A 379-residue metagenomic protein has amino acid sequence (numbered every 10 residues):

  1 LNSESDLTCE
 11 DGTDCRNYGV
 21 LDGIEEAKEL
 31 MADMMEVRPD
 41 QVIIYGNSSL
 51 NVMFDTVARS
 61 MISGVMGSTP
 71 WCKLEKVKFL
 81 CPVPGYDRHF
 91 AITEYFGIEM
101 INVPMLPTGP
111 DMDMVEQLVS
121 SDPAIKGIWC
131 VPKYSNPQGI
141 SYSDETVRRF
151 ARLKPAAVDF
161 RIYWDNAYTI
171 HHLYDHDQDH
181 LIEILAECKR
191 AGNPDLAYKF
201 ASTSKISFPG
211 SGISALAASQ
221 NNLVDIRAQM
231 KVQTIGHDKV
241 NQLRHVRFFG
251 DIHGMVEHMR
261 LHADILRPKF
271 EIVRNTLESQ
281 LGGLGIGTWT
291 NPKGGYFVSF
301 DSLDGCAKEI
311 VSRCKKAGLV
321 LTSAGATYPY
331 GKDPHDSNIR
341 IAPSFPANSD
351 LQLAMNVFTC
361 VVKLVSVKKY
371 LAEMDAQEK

Functional and structural regions predicted by a protein language model:
L1-D6, K231, R247-F249, S302 (+4 more regions): N-terminal basic, amphipathic alpha-helical segments
S5-L7, D11-V158, T169-G192, A307 (+2 more regions): Conserved core of the PLP fold type I
Y45, A186-R267, S279-Q280, V367: Conserved core segment of the aminotransferase class I/II
D165-N166: Walker B catalytic acidic pair
R260-R274, I286-D301, K315: Conserved glycine-rich beta-strand-loop-beta hairpin in the small C-terminal domain of fold type I
S299-D304, L321-K363: Conserved PLP-binding active-site segment of the aspartate aminotransferase-like
I310-K316, A354-T359: Short amphipathic alpha-helices in soluble, non-transmembrane regions that often serve as interface/regulatory elements
